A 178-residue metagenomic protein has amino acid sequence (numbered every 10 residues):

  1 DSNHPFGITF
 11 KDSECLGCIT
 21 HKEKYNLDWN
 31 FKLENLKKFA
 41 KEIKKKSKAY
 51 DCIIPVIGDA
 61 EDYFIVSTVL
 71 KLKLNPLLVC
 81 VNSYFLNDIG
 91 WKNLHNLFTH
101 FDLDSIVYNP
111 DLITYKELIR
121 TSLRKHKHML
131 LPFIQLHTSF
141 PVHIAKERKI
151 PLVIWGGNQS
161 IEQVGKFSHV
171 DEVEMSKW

Functional and structural regions predicted by a protein language model:
D1-W178: ATP-dependent adenylation/nucleotidyltransferase module used to activate substrates
